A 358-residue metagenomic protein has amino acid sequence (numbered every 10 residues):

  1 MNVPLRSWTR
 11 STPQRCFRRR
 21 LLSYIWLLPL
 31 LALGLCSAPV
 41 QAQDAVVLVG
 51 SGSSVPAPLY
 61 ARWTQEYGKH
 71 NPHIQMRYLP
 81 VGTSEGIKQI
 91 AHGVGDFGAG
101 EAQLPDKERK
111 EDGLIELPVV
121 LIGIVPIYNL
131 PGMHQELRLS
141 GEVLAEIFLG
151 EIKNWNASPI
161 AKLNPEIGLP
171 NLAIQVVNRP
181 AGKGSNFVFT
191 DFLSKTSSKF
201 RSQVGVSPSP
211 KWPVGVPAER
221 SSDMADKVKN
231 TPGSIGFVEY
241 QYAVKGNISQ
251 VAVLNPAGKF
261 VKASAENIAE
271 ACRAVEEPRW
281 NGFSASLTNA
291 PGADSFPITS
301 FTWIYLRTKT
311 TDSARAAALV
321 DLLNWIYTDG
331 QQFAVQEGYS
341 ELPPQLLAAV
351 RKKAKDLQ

Functional and structural regions predicted by a protein language model:
M1-L22: N-terminal secretory signal peptides that target proteins for export/translocation
N2, P39-Q41: Detector for intrinsically disordered, low-structure N-terminal pre-sequences
R20-C36: Bacterial N-terminal signal peptides
Q41-Q358: Flexible loop/hinge segments at secondary-structure junctions
